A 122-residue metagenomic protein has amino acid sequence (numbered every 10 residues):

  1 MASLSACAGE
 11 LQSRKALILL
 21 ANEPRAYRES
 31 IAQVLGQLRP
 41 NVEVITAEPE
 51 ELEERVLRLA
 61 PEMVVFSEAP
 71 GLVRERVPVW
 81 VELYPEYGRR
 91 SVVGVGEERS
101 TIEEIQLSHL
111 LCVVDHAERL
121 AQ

Functional and structural regions predicted by a protein language model:
M1-L11, I105-C112: Short N-terminal or domain-adjacent regulatory/targeting segments
K15-R25, I31: Conserved acidic segment of CheY-like receiver
A21-N22, A47, V64: Conserved sequence signature across two-component system core domains
A32-V42: Short helix-loop-beta junction
P40, L52-V65: Proline-aspartate-enriched helix->loop->beta-strand connector
N41-P49: Short hydrophobic/Thr-rich beta-strand motif most characteristic of the beta2 strand and flanking loop of CheY-like
P49-E50, F66-G71, P85-G88: Short, polar loop motifs at secondary-structure junctions
V79-Q122: Ser/Thr/Gly-rich flexible loops in soluble cytosolic domains mediating phosphotransfer, phosphorylation
